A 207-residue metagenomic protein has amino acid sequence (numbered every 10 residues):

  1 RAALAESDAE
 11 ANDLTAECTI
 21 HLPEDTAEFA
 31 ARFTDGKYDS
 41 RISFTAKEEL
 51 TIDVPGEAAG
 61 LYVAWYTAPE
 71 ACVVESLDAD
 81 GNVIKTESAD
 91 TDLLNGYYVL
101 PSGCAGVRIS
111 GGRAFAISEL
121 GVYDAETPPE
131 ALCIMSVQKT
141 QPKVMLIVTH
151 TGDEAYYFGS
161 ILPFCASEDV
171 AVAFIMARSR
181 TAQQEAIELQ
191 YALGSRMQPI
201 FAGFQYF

Functional and structural regions predicted by a protein language model:
A3-A58, A68-T86: Disordered, acidic Ser/Thr/Pro-rich linker "stalks" and the adjacent N-terminal cap of the next globular domain
D39, E70, E87-S88, D92-Y97 (+1 more regions): Active-site rim/loop-helix segments in enzyme catalytic domains that contact anionic ligands
L61-A64: Non-catalytic accessory regions used for complex assembly or targeting
